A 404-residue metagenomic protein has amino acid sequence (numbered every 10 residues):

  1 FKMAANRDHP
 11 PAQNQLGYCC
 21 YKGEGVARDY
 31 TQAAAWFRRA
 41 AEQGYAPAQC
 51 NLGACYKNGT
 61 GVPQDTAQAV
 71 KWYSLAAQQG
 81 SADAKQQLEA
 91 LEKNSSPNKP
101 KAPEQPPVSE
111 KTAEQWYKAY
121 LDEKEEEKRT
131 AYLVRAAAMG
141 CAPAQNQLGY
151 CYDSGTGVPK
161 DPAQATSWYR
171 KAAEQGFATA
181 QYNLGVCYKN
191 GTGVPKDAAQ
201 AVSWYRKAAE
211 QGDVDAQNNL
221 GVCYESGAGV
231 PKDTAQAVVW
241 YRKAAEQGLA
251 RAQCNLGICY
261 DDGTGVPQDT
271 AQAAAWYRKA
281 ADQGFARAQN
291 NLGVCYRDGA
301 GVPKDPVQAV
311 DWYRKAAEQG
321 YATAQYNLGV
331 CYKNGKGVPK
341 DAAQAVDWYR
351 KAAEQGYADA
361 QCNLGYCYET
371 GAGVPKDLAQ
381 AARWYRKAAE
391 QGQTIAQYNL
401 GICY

Functional and structural regions predicted by a protein language model:
A4, C19, A40, C55 (+18 more regions): TPR/TPR-like alpha-solenoid repeats
N6-H9, K22-E24, D29, E42-Y45 (+22 more regions): Short helix-capping/linker turns of helical repeat alpha-solenoids
Q15-K22, N51-N58, A90-E92, Q115-E123 (+8 more regions): Hydrophobic face of amphipathic alpha-helices that form TPR/SEL1-like repeat modules and related alpha-solenoid
D29-Y30, T66, D122-T130, D161-P162 (+6 more regions): Helix-turn-helix repeat elements of alpha-solenoid scaffolds
Q64-A82, E89-K93, Y277, Y349 (+1 more regions): TPR/TPR-like (Sel1-like) alpha-helical repeat modules
